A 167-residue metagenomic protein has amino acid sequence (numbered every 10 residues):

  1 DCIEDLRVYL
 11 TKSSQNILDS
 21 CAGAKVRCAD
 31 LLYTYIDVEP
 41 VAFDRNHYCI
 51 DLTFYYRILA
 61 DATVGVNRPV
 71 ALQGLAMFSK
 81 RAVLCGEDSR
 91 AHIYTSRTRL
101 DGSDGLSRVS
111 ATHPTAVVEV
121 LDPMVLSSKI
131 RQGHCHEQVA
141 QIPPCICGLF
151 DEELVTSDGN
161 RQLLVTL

Functional and structural regions predicted by a protein language model:
D1-L167: Viral structural modules
